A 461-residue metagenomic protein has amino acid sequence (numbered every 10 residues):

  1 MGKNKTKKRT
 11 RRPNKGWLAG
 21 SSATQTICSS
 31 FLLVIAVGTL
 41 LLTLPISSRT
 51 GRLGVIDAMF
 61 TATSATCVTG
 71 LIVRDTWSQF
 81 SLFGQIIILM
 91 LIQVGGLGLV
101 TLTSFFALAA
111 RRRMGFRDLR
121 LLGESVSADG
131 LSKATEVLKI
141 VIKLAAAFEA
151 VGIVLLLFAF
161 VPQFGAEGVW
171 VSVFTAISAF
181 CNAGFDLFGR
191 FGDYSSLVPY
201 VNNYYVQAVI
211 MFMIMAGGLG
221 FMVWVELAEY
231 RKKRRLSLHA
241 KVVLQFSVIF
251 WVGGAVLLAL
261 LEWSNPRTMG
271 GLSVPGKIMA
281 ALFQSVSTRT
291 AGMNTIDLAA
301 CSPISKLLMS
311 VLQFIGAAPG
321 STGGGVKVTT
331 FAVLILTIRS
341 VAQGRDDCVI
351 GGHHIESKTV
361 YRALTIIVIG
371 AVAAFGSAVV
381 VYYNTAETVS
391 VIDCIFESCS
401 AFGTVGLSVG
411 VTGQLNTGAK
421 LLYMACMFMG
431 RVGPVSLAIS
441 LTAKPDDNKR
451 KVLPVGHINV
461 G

Functional and structural regions predicted by a protein language model:
M1-G461: Membrane-proximal intracellular helices of multi-pass ion channels
